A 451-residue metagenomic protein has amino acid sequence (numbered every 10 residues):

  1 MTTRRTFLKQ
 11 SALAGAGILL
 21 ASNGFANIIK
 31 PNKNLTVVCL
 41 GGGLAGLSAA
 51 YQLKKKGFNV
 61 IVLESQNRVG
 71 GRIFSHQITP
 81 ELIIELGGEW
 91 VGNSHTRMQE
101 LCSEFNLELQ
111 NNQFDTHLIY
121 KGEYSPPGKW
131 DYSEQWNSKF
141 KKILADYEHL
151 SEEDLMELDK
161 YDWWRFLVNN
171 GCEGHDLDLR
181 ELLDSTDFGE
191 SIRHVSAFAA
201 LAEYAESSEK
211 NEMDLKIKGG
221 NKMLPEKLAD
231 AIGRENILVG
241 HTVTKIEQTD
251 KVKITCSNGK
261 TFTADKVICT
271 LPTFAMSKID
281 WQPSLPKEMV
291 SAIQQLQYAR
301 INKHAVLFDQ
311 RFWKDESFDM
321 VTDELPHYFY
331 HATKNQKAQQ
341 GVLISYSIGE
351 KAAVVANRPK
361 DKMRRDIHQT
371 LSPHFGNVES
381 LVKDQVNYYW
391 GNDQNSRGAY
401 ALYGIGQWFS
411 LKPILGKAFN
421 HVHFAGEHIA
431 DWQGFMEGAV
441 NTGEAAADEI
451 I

Functional and structural regions predicted by a protein language model:
T3-I451: FAD-dinucleotide binding site
